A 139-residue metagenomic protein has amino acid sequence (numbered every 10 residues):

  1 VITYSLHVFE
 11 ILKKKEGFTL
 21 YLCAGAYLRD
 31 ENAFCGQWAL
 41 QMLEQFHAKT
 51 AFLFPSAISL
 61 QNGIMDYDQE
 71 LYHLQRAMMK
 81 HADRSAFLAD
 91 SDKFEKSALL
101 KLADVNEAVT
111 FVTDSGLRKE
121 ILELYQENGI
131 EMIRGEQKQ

Functional and structural regions predicted by a protein language model:
V1: Conserved SAM-binding loop
Y4: Alpha/beta-hydrolase-fold catalytic nucleophile elbow
H7-Q139: Conserved phosphate- and dinucleotide-binding cores of soluble alpha/beta proteins, encompassing both enzyme active
